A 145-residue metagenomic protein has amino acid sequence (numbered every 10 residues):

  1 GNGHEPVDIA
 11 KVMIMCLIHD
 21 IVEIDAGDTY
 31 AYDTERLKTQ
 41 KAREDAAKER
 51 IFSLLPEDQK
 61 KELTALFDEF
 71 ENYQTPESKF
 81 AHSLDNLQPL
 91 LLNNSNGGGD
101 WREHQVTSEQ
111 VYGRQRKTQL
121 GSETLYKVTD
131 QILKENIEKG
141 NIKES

Functional and structural regions predicted by a protein language model:
G1-S145: Alpha-helical, largely C-terminal catalytic domains that coordinate divalent metal ions via clustered Asp/Glu/His
